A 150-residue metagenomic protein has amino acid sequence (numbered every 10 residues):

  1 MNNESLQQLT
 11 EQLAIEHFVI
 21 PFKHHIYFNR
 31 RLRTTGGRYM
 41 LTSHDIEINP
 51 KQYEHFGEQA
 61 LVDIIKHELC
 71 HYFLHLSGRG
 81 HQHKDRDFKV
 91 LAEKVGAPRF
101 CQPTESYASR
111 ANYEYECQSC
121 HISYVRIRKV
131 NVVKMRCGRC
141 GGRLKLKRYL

Functional and structural regions predicted by a protein language model:
M1-D63, Y72-L150: Active-site-proximal or metal-binding-adjacent scaffold patches in catalytic folds
E68: Walker B catalytic acidic pair
